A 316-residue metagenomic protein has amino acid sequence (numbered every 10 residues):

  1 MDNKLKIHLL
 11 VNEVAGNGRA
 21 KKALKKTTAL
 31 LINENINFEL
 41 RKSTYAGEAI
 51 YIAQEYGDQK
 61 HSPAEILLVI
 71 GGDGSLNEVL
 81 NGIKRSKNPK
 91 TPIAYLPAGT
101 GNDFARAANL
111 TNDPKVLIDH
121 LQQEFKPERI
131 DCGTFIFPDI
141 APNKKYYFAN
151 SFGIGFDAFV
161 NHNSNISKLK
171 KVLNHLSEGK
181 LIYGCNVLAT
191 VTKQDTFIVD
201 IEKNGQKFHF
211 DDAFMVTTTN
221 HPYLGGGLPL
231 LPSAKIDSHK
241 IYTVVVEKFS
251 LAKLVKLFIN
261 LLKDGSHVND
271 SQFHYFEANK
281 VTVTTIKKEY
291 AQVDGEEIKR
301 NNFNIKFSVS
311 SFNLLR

Functional and structural regions predicted by a protein language model:
M1-L67, N77, I118: ATP/NTP phosphate-donor binding region
L10, L96, V244-V246: Short hydrophobic segments within beta-strands
E13, I70-G72, L96-A98: Glycine-rich beta-strand-to-loop/alpha-helix junction loops that act as flexible
K21-A23, L80-I83, R106-A108, P229-L230: Short amphipathic alpha-helical segments
E34, R85-D212: Catalytic core of DAGKc-family lipid kinases
S75-N88: Short Gly/Thr/Asp-enriched flexible loops that form oxyanion-binding sites at enzyme active sites
G153, D157, T217-L231, E297: Glycine-rich phosphate/pyrophosphate-binding beta-alpha loops
K203-G205, F210-D212, P229-R316: ATP/nucleoside-binding phosphotransfer catalytic cores, i.e., glycine-rich phosphate-binding loops
